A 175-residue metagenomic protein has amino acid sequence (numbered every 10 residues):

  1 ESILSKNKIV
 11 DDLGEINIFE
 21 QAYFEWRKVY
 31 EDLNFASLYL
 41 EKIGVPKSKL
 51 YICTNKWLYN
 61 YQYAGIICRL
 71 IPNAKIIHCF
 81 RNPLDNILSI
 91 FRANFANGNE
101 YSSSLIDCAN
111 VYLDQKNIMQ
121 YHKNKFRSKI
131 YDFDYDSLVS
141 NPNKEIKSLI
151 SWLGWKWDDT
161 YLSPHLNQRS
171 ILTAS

Functional and structural regions predicted by a protein language model:
E1-V10: A conserved segment at the C-terminal end of the G1
V10, N17-V29, S48-S175: PAPS-dependent sulfotransferase catalytic domain
S37-L40: Phosphate/pyrophosphate-binding active-site loops
K42-P46: Conserved motor-coupling elements within RecA-like helicase/translocase cores
